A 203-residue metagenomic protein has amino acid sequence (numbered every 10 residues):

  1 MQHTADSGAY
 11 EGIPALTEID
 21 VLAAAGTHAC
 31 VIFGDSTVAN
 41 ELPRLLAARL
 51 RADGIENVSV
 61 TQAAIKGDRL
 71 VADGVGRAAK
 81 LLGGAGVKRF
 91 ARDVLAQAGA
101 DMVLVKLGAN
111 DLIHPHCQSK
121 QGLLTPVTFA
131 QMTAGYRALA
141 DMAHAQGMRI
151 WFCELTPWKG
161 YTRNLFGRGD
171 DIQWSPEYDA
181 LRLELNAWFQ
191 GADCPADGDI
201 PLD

Functional and structural regions predicted by a protein language model:
M1-F33, V38-A39, P43-R44, R51-E56: N-terminal secretory targeting modules
D20-L22, S36-G54, L81-G99, A138-M142: Short amphipathic alpha-helices and their capping/turn segments at secondary-structure boundaries
A29-G34, V38, N57-A64, D101-K106 (+2 more regions): Structural recognition of the beta-strand scaffold that forms the well-ordered cores of secreted hydrolase catalytic
S36-N40, I65-L70, A109-I113, T156-G160: Solvent-exposed loop/turn segments at secondary-structure junctions within structured extracellular/periplasmic domains
E41, L45, A85, R89 (+4 more regions): Extracytoplasmic/secreted proteins, especially bacterial periplasmic and envelope-associated proteins
L46, A72-A130: Oxyanion-hole/transition-state-stabilizing segment in secreted/luminal serine hydrolases and related acyltransferases
I55-V75: Short connector loops at secondary-structure junctions
W158-L202: Substrate-gating cap/lid alpha-helix
